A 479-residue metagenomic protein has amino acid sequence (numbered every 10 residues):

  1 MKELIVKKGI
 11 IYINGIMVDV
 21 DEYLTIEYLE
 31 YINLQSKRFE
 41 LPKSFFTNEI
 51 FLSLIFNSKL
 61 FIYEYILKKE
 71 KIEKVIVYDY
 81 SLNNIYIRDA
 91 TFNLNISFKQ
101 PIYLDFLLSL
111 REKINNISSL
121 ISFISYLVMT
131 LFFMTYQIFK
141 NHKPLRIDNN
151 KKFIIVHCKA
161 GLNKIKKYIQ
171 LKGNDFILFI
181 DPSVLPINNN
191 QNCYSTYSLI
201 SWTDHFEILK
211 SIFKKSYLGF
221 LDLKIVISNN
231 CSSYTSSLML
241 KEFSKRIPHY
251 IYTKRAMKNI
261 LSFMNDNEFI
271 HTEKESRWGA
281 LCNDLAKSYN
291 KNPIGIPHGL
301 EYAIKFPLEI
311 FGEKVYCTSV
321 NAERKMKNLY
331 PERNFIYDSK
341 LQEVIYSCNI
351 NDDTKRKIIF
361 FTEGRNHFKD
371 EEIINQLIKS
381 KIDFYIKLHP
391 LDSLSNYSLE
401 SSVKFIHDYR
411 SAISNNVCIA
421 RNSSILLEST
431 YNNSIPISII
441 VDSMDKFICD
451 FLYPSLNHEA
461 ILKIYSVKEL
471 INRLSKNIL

Functional and structural regions predicted by a protein language model:
M1-L479: Catalytic-core helical/loop segments in enzymes performing group transfer/polymerization on anionic/lipid-linked
